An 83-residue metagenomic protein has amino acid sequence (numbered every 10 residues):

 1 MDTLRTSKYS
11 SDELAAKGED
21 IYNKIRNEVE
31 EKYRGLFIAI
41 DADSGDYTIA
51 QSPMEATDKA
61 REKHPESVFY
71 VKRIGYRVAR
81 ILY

Functional and structural regions predicted by a protein language model:
D2-R5, A16, R26-E30, R80-Y83: Anionic, Ser/Thr-rich low-complexity intrinsically disordered regions
E13-I21: N-terminal acidic leader/helix
Y22-D43: Short aromatic-glycine-(Arg/Gly/Cys) micro-motifs in beta-strand/loop hairpins
G45-A50: A short, exposed loop/beta-hairpin motif centered on an aromatic-Gly-Thr core
S52-S67: A short, charged, amphipathic alpha-helix used as a generic interaction element across diverse proteins
P65-I74, R80: C-terminal structural segments of small proteins and small subunits
